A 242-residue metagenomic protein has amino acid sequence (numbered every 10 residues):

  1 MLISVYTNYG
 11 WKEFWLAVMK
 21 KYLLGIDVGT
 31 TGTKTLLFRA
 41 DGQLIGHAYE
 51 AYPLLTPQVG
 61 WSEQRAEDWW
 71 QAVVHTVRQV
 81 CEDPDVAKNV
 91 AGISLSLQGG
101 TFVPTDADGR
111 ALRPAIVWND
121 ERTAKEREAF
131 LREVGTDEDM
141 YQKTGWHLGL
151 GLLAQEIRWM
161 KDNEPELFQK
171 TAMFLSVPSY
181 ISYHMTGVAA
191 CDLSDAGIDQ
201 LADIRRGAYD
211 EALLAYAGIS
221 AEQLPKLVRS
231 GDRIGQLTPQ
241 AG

Functional and structural regions predicted by a protein language model:
L2-R113, K125, Q142, K170 (+2 more regions): N-terminal glycine/serine-rich phosphate-binding loop of ATP-dependent small-molecule kinases, especially carbohydrate
V28-T30, M140-G242: Gly/Ser/Thr-rich active-site cleft segment
T56-G60, E126-A129, L201-D203, L237: Short, charged, surface-exposed secondary-structure boundary motifs
V86, T136, G218-I219: Helix N-cap/coil-helix junction residues
T105-D108, F130-E133, N163: Residue-level signal for well-ordered alpha-helical positions
D120: Carbohydrate-associated surface elements
A124-T136: Hinge/lid segment of periplasmic solute-binding proteins
